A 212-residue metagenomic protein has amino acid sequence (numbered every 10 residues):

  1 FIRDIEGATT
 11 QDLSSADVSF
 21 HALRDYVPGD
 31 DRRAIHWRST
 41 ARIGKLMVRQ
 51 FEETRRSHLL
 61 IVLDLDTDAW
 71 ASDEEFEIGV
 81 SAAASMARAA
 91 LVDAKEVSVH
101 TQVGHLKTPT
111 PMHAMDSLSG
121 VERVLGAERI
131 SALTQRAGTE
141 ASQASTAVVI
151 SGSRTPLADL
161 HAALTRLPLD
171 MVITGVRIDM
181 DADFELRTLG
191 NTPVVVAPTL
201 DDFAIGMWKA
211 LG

Functional and structural regions predicted by a protein language model:
F1-P109, T146-I150, A163: An amphipathic, basic-hydrophobic helix/alpha-beta surface used to engage anionic, phosphate-rich ligands or surfaces
S19, R33, T110-S117, R129 (+1 more regions): Alpha-helical structural motif
T101-V124: Short beta-strand-loop
G120, V124-G212: Von Willebrand factor type A / integrin I
